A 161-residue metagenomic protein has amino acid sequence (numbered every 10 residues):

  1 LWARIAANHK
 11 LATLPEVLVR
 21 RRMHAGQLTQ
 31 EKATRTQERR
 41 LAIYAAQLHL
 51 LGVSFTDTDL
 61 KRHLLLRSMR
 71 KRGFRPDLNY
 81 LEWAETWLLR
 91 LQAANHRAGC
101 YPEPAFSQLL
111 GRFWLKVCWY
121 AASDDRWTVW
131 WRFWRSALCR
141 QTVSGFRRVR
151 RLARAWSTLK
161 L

Functional and structural regions predicted by a protein language model:
L1-M23, E38, A42: A short, conserved alpha-helix in the catalytic core of glycosyltransferases
R21-A25, Q30-F55, D77-R97, F133-S136: Catalytic core of nucleotide-sugar-dependent glycosyltransferases
H49-L50, D57, R62-L64, T86-A93 (+3 more regions): Polar/charged alpha-helical tracts
F55-Q92, Y101-S123: Amphipathic alpha-helical repeat scaffolds of TPR domains
A94-A98, P102, T128, S144: Alpha-solenoid repeat scaffolds
S107-L161: Membrane-proximal basic amphipathic "stem/tether" segments
